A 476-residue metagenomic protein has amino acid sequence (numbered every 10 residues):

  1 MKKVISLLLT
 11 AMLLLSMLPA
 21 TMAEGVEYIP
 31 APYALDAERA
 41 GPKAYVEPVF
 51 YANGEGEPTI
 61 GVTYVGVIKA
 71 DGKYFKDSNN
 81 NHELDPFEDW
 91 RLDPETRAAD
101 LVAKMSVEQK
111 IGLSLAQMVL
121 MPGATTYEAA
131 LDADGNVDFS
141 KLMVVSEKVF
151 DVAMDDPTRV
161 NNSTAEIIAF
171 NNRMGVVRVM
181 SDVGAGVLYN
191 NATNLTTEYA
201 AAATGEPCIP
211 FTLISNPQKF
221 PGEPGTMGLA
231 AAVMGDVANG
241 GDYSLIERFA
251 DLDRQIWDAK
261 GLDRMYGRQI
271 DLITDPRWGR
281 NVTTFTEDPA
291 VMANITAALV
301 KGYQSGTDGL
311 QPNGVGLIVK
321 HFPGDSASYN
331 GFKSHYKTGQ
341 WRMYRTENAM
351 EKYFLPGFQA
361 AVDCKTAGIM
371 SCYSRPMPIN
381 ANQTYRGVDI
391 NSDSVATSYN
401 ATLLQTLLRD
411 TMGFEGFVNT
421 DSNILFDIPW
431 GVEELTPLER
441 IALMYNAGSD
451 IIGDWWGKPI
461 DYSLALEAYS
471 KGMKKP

Functional and structural regions predicted by a protein language model:
M1-L9: Positively charged n-region of N-terminal signal peptides that target proteins for export
S6, S16, N400-T402: Short linear Ser/Thr-Pro motifs
L7-L8, L18, L115, D325: Intrinsically disordered, low-complexity segments enriched in polar/charged small residues
L15-V26: Sec-dependent signal peptide cleavage junction
E24-P476: Glycoside hydrolase catalytic-domain context in secreted enzymes
